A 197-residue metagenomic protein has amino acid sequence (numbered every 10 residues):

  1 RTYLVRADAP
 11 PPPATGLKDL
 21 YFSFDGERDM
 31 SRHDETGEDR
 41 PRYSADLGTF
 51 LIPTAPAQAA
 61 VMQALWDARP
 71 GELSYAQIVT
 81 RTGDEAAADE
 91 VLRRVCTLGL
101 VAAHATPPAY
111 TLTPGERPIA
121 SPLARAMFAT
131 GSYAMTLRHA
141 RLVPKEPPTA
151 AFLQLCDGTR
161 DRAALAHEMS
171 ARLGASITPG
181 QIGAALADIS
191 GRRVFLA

Functional and structural regions predicted by a protein language model:
R1-G16, D46-A197: Long, charge-rich, low-complexity alpha-helical segments
L17-D46: Short, cationic low-complexity segments
